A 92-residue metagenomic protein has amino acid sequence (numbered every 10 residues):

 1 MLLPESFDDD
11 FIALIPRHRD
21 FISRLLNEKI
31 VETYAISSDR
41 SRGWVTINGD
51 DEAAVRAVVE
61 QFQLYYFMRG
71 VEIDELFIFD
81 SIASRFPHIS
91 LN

Functional and structural regions predicted by a protein language model:
M1-L2, A35-F62: Short, well-ordered beta-strand segments in beta-rich or mixed alpha/beta enzyme and ligand-binding folds
M1-T33, D39-R40, A83-N92: Short S/T/G/P-rich N-terminal loop/turn motif that feeds into the first structured element of a domain
P4-S6, D50, L76-S81: Generic structural motif
H18-S23, A54-A57, F67-V71: Short, surface-exposed linear patches
S23, E60, I78: Residue-level marker of positions within ordered structural domains that often coincide with functionally constrained
E28, Q61-Y65: A short linear boundary/processing microfeature
S37-S38, L64-N92: Glycine-rich beta-strand-turn "strand-cap" elements at beta-sheet edges
